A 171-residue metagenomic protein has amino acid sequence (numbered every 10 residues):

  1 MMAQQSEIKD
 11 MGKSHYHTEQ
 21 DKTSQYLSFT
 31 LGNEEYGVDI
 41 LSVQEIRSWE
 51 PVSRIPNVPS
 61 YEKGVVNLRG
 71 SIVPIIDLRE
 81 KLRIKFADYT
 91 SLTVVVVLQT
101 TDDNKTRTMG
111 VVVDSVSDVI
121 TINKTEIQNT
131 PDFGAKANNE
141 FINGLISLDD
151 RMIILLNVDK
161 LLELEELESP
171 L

Functional and structural regions predicted by a protein language model:
M1-L171: An acidic, low-aromatic, low-complexity terminal/linker signal
